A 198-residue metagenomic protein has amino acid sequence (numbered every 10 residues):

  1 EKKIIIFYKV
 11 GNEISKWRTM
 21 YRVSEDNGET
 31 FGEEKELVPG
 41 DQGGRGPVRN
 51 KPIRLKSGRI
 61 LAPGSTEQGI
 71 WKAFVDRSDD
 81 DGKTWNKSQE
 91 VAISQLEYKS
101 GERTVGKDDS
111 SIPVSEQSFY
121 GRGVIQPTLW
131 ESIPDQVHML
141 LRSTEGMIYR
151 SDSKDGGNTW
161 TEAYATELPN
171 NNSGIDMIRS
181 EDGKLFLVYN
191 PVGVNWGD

Functional and structural regions predicted by a protein language model:
E1-D198: Asp-box/BNR beta-propeller blade signature and adjacent active/binding-site loops in extracellular glycan-interacting
